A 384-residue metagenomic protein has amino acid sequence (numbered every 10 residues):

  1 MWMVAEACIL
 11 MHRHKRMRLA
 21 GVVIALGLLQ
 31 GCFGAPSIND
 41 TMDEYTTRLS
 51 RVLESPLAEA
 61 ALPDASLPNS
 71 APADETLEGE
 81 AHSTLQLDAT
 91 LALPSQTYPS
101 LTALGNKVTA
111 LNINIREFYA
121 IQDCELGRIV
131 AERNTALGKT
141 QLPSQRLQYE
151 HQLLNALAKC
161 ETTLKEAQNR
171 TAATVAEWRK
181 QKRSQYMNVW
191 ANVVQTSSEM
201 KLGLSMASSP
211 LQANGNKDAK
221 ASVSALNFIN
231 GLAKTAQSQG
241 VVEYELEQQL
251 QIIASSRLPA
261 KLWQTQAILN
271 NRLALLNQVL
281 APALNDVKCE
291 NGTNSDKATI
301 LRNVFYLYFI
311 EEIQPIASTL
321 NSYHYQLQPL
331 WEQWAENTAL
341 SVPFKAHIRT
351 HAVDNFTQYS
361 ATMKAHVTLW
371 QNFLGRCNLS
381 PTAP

Functional and structural regions predicted by a protein language model:
M11-A20: Bacterial N-terminal signal peptides that target proteins for export
A20-L26: Sec-dependent N-terminal signal peptides
L29-G31: C-terminal motif of bacterial Sec signal peptides marking the signal peptidase cleavage site
P36-E59, D64, E247-P384: A cross-kingdom marker for long, charged
S37-A213: N-terminal Sec/ER secretory leader and immediately downstream segment of secreted/extracellular precursors
A167-R272, L276: Extended, low-hydrophobicity segments enriched in charged/polar residues
